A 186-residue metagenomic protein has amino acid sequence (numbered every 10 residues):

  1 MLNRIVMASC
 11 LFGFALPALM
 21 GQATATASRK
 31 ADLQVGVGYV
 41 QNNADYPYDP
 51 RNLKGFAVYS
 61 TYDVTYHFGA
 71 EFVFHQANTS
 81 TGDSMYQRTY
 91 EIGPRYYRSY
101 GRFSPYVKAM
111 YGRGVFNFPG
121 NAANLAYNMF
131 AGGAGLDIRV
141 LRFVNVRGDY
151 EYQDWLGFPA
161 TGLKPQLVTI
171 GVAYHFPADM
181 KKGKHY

Functional and structural regions predicted by a protein language model:
M1-S9: Bacterial N-terminal signal peptides that target proteins for export
A8-P17: Bacterial N-terminal signal peptides
G21-V64, A70, F74-A77, Y111 (+2 more regions): Short glycine/proline- and aromatic-enriched beta-strand/turn motifs that initiate or cap beta-hairpins
D32, H67, S104, F143-N145 (+1 more regions): Structural motif
D45-N52, T81-R88, N117-A126, F158-K164 (+1 more regions): Outer-membrane beta-barrel translocator domains and adjoining extracellular loop/strand segments of Gram-negative
Y59-F130, I138-V140, T169, A173-F176: Gram-negative (and chloroplast) outer-membrane scaffold detector with strong preference for beta-barrel transmembrane
R139-Y186: Predominantly the C-terminal beta-signal and adjacent terminal strand-loop region of outer-membrane beta-barrel
